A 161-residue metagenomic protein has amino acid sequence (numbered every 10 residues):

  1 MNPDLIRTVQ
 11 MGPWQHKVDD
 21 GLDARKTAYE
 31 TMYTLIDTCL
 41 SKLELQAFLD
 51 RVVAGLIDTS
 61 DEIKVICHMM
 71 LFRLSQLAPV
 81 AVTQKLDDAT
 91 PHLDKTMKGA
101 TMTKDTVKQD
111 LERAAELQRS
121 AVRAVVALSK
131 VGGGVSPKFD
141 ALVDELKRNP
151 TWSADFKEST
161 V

Functional and structural regions predicted by a protein language model:
M1-A24, M97-S120, E158-V161: Acidic, Ser/Thr- and Gly/Pro-rich intrinsically disordered linkers and low-complexity segments that flank or connect
M1-H16, K42-L56, A81-T101, V135-W152: HEAT/HEAT-like alpha-solenoid repeats
I6-T8, E62, L71-Q76: Extended alpha-helical scaffold regions
D19-L40, L49-V53, M70-L71: Amphipathic alpha-helical interface segments within eukaryotic helical scaffold and small GTPase-regulatory domains
T31-D37, G55-L56, C67-A81, L93-M97 (+1 more regions): Hydrophobic residues within the alpha-helices of tandem HEAT/HEAT-like
P91, A114-A115, S120, A127-V161: Eukaryotic intrinsically disordered, low-complexity regulatory tails and linkers enriched in charged/polar residues
